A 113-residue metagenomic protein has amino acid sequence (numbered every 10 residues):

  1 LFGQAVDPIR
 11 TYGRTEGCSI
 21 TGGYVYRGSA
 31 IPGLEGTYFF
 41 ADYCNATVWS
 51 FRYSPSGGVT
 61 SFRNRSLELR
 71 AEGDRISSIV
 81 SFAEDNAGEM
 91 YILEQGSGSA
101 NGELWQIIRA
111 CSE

Functional and structural regions predicted by a protein language model:
L1-R65, S77, G88, S99-E103 (+1 more regions): Beta-propeller domain segments
L67-L69: Short, flexible loop segments at the rims of nucleotide/cofactor-binding pockets, characterized by
A71-S77: Short glycine-/Asp-/Thr-/Trp-enriched loop segments that recur within the blades of beta-propeller repeat domains
Q95-S97: Short beta-strand-plus-loop segments that form exposed binding edges in beta-rich domains
